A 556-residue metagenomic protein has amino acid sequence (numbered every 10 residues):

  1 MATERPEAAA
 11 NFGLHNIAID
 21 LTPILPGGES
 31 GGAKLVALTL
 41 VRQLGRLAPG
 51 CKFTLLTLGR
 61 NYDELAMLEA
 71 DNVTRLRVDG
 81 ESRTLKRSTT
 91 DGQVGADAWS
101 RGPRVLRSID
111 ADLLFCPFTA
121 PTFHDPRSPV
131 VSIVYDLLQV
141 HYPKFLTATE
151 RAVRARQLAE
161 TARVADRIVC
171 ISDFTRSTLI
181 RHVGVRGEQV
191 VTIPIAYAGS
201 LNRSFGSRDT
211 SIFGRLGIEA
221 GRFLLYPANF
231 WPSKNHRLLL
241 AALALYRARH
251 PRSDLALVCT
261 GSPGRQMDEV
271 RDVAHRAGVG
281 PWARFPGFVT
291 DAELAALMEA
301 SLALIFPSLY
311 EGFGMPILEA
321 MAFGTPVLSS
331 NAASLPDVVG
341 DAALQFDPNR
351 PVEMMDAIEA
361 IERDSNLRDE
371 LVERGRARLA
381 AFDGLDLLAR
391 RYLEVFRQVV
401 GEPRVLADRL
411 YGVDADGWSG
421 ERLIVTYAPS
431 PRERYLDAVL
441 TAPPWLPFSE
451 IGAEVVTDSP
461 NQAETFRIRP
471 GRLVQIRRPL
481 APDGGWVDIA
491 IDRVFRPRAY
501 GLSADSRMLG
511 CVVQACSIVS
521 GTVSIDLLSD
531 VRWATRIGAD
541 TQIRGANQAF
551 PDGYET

Functional and structural regions predicted by a protein language model:
M1-A2, T556: Accessible peptide chain termini
A2-Y411, A415, A463-A481, R493-R496 (+3 more regions): Carbohydrate transferase catalytic cores enriched for Leloir-type hexosyltransferases
E402-T556: Basic, ligand-binding patches in group-transfer machinery, especially extracytoplasmic/periplasmic segments
